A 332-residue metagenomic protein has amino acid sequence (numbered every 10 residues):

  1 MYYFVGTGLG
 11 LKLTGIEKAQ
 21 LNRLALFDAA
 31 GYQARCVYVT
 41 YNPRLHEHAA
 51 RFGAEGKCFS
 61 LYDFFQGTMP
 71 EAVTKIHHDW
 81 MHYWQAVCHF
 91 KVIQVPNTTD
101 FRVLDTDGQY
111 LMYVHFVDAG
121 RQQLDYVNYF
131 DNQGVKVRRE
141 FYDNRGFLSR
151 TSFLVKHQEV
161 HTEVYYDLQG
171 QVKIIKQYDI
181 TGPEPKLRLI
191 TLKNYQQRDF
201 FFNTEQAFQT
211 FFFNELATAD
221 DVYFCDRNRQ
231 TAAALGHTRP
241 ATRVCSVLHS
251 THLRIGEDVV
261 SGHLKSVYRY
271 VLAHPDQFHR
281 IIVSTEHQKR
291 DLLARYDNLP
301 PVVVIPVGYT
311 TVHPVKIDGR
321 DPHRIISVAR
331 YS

Functional and structural regions predicted by a protein language model:
M1-C88, V127, L148-T151, H157-E159: N-terminal subdomain of nucleotide-sugar transferases
D79, F201-E205, T210-Q230: Short N-terminal targeting/anchoring amphipathic segment
Q209-T218, T251-L253, D258-R280: Membrane-proximal helix-turn-helix segments that form the acceptor-binding/catalytic region of lipid-linked
Y223-F224, Q277-E286: A short beta-strand/loop micro-motif in the catalytic core of glycosyltransferases that engages the nucleotide-sugar
H237-G256: Active-site proximal beta-strand in glycosyltransferases
S250-H252, H287-Q288, V304-V315: Short beta-strand->alpha-helix junction loop in the catalytic core of nucleotide-activated group-transfer enzymes
Q277, K289-Y309: Helix-loop-beta element that forms the nucleotide-linked donor phosphate-binding surface in glycosyltransferases
D318-S332: Conserved donor-binding/catalytic core segment of Leloir-type glycosyltransferases
